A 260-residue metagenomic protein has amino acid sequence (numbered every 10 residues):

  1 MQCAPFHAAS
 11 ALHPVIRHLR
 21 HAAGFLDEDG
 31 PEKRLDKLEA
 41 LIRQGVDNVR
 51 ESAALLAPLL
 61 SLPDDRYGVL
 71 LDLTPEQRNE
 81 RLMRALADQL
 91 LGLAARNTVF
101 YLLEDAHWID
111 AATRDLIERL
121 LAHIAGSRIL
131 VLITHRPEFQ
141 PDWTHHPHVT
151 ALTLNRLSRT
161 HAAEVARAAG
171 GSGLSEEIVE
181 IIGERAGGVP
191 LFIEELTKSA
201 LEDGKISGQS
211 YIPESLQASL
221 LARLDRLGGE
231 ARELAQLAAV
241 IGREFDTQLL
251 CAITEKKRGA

Functional and structural regions predicted by a protein language model:
M1-A260: Key residue(s) within conserved catalytic/signature motifs
